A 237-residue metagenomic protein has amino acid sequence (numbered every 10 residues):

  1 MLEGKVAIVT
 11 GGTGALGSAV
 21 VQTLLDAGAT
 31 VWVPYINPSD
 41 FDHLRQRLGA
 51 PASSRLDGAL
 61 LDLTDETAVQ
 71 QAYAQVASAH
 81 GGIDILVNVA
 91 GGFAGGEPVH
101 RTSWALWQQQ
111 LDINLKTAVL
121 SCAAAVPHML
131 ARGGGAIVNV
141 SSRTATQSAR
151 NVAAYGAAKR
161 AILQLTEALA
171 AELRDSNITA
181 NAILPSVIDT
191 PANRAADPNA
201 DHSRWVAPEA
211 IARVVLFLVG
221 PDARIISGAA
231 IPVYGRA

Functional and structural regions predicted by a protein language model:
T13-G14: Conserved glycine-rich cofactor-binding loop
A27-L44: Conserved glycine-rich Rossmann-like NAD(P)H-binding loop of the short-chain dehydrogenase/reductase
E97-V99, L106-L111: Substrate-binding pocket helix/loop in short-chain dehydrogenase/reductase
C122, A158: Active-site helix of classical SDR
P127, A170-D175: Alpha-helical segment proximal to the catalytic Tyr-Lys
S142: Residue(s) in the substrate-gating loop at a strand-loop-helix junction that position the organic substrate next
D175, A182-I183, T190, A200-A237: C-terminal helical subdomain
